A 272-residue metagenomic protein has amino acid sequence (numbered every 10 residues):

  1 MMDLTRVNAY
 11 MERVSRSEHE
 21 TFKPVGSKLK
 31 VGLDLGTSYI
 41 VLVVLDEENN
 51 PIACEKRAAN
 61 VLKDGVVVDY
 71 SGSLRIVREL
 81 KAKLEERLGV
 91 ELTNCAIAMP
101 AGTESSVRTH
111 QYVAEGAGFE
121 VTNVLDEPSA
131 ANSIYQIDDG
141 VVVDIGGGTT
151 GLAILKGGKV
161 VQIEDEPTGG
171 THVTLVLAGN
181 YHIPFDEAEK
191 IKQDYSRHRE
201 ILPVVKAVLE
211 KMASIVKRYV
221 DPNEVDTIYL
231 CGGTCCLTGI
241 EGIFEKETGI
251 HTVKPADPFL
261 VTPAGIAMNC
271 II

Functional and structural regions predicted by a protein language model:
M1-T37, V41-V142, K159-I272: Nucleotide/phosphate-binding catalytic cleft detector across ATP-hydrolyzing and phosphate-transferring enzymes
S38-Y39, G147-T149: Short acidic, Gly/Ser-rich segments with clustered Asp/Glu that frequently serve as metal-coordination loops in enzyme
G151-A153: A structural feature that tracks compact, well-ordered secondary-structure segments with a strong bias toward
K156: A cytosolic small-molecule/anion-sensing beta-strand core signal
